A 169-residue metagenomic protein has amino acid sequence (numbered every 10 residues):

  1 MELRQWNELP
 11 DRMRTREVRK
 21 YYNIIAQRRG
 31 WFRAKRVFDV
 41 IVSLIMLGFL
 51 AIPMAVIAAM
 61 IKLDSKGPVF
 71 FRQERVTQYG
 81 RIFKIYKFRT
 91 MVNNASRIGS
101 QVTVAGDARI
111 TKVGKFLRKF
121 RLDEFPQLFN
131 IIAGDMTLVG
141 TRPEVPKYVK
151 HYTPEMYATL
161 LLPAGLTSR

Functional and structural regions predicted by a protein language model:
M1-V18, F129-R169: Hydrophobic structural segments characteristic of membrane proteins
L3, N23-N93, N130: A hydrophobic, helix-centered structural microdomain
N7, D11-R14, F71-R109, S168-R169: Short, glycine-rich, amphipathic interfacial segments at transmembrane boundaries or analogous
Y21-R33, A105, R109, E124 (+2 more regions): Juxtamembrane loop-helix boundary motifs flanking transmembrane segments in multi-pass membrane proteins
Q27, N94-K112, F116, V145-H151: Cytosolic-biased juxtamembrane loops and peripheral soluble domains of multi-pass membrane proteins
M60, Q101, M156-L160: Short, P/G- and charge-enriched loop/turn segments at secondary-structure junctions
K115-G134: Short, conserved beta-strand/loop elements in beta-sheet-dominated catalytic cores that frequently flank divalent-metal
